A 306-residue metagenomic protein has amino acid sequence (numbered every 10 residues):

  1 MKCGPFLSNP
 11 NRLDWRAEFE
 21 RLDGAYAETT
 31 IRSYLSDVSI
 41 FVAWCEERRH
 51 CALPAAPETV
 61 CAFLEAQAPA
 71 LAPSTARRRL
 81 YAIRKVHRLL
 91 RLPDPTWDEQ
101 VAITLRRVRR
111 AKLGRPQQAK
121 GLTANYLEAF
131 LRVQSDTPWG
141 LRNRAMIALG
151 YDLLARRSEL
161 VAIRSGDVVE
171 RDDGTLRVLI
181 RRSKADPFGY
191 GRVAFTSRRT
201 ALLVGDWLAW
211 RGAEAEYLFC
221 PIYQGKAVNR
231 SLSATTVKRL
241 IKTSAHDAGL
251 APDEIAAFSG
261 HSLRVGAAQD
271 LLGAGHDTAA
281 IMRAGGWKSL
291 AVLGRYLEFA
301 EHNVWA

Functional and structural regions predicted by a protein language model:
C3-T30, E58-L263, L272-A306: Conserved catalytic core of the tyrosine transesterase superfamily
E28-P54, K85-L92: Basic/aromatic-enriched alpha-helical hairpins
